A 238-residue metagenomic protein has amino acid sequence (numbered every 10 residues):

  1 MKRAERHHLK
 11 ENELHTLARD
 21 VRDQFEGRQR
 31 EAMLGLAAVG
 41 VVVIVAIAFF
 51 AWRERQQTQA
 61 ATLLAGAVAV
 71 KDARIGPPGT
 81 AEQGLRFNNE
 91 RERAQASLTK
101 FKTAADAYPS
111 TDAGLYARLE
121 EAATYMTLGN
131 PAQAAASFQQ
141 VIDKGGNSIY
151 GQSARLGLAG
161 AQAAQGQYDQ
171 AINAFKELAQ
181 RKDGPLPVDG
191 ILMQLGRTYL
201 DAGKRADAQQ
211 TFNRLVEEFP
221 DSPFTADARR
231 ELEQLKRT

Functional and structural regions predicted by a protein language model:
M1-T238: Acidic, polar-rich low-complexity tracts and alpha-helical solenoid repeat scaffolds
